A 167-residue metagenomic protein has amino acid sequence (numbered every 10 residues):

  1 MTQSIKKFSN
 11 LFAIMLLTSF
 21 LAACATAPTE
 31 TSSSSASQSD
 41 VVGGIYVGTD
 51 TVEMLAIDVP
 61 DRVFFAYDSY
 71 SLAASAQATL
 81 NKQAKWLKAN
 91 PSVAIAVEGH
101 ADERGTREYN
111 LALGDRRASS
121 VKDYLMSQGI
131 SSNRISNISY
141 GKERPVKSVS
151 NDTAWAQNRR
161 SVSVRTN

Functional and structural regions predicted by a protein language model:
T2-A13: Bacterial N-terminal signal peptides that target proteins for export
S19-A23: C-terminal motif of bacterial Sec signal peptides marking the signal peptidase cleavage site
A25-A94: Periplasmic peptidoglycan-binding/tethering modules of Gram-negative envelope proteins
S75-K82, E108, R116, S120 (+1 more regions): Extracytoplasmic/secreted proteins, especially bacterial periplasmic and envelope-associated proteins
S92-H100, D115-V146, R159-N167: A non-catalytic structural micro-motif
A112: Solvent-exposed, well-ordered loop and adjacent helix/strand elements within mature globular domains that form
S148-N151: Short beta-alpha junctions and helix-cap segments that line functional grooves
T153-Q157: A generic structural micro-feature
